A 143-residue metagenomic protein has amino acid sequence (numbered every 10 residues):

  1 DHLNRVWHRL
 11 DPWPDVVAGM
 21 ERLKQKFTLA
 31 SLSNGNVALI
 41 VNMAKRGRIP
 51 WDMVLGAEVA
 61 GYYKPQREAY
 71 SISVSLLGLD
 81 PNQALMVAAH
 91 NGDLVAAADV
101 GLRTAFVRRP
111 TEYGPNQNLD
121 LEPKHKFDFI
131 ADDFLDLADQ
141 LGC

Functional and structural regions predicted by a protein language model:
H2-A30, V41, R67: Short, acidic loop-to-helix structural element flanking the phosphoryl-transfer center in phosphate-processing enzymes
E21, G35-C143: Asp-based, Mg2+/Mn2+-dependent phosphohydrolase catalytic module
